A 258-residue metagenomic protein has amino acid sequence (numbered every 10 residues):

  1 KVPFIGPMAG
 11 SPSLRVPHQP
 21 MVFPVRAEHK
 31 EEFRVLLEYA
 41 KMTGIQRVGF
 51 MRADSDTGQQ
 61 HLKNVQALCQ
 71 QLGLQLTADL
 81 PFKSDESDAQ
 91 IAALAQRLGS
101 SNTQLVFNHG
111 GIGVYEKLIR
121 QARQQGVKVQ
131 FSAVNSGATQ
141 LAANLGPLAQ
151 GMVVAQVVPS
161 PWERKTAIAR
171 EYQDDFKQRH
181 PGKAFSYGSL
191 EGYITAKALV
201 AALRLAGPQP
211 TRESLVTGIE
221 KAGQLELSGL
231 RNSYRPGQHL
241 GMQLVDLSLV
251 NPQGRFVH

Functional and structural regions predicted by a protein language model:
K1, H18, L72, V127 (+1 more regions): Short, structured coil segments at secondary-structure junctions
P3-S11, P24, N108, Q130-S136: Short beta-strand elements of ligand-binding domains
S11-S13, P20-G126, W162-R170: Extracellular/periplasmic Venus flytrap/periplasmic-binding protein
L14-P20, S87-Q90, A138-Q150: Glycine-rich, charge-decorated loop segments at or immediately adjacent to ligand/cofactor-binding or catalytic sites
R34, Y193-K197, E213: A structural signal for well-ordered alpha-helical segments within the folded catalytic domains of diverse enzymes
I119-G192, V250, G254-V257: Extracellular/periplasmic periplasmic-binding protein-like sensory domains
Q178-S189, V200-R255: Segments of small-molecule ligand-sensing domains
